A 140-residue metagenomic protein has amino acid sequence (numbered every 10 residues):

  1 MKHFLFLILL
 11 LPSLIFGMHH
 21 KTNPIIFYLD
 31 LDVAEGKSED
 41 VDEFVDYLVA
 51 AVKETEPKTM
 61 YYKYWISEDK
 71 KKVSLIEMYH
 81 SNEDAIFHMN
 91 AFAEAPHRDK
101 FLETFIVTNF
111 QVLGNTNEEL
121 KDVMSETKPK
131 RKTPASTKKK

Functional and structural regions predicted by a protein language model:
K2-I8: Sec-dependent signal peptide recognition, specifically the positively charged N-region followed immediately by
I8-L9, E83: A ubiquitous, low-specificity "background" feature that marks scattered single residues across proteins without
L9-F16: Hydrophobic h-region of N-terminal signal peptides that target proteins for export in Gram-negative bacteria
F16-V73, H80-N90, E103-K140: Short S/T/G/P-rich N-terminal loop/turn motif that feeds into the first structured element of a domain
H97-F101: Amphipathic alpha-helical coiled-coil segments
